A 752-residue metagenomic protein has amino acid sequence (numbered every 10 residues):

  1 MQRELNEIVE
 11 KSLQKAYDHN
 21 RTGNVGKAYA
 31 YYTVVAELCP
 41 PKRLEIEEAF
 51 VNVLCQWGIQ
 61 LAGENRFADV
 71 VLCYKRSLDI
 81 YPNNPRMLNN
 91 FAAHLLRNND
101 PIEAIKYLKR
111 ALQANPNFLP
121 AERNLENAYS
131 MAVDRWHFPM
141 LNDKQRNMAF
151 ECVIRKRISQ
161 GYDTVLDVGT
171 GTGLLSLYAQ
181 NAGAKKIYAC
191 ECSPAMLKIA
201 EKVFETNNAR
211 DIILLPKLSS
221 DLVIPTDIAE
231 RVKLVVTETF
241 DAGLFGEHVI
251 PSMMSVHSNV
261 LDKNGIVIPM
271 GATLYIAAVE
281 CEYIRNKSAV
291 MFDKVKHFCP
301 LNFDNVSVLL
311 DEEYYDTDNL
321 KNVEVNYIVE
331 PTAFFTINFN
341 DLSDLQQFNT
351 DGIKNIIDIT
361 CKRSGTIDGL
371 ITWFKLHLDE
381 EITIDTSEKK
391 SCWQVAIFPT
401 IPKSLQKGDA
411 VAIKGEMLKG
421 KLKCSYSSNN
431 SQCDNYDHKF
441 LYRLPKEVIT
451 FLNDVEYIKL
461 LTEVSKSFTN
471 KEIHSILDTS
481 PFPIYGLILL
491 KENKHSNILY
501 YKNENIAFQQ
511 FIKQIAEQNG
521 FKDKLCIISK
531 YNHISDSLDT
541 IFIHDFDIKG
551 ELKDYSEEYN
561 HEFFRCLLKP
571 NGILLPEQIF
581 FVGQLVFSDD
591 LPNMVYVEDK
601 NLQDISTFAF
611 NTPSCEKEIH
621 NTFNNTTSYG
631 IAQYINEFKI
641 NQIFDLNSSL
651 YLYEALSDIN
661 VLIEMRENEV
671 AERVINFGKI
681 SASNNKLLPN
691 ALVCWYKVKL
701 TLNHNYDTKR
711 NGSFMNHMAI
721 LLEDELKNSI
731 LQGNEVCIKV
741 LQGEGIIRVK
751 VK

Functional and structural regions predicted by a protein language model:
R3-L13, D18, T22-P40, E48-G58 (+6 more regions): Class I SAM-binding transferase module
